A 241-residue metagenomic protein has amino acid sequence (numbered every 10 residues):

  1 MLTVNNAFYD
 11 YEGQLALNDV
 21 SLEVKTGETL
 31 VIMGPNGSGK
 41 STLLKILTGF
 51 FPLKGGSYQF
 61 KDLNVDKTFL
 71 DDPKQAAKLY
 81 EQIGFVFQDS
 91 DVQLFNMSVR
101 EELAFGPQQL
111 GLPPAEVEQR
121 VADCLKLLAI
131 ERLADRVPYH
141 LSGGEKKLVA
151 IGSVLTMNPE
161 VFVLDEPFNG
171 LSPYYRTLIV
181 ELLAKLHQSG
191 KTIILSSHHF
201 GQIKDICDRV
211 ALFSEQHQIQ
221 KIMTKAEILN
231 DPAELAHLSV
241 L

Functional and structural regions predicted by a protein language model:
T48: Helix-to-loop junction immediately C-terminal to a conserved catalytic motif
G56-T68, L79: Conserved ABC transporter NBD signature motif
A115-L133: Conserved ABC ATPase "signature" region
V137-L141, E145: Conserved ABC ATPase signature
F162-D165: Catalytic Walker B motif of ABC-type/P-loop ATPase nucleotide-binding domains
S197-H198: H-loop/switch region of ABC-family ATPase nucleotide-binding domains
H217-S239: Conserved beta-strand-loop-alpha-helix hinge in the C-terminal portion of ABC ATPase nucleotide-binding domains
